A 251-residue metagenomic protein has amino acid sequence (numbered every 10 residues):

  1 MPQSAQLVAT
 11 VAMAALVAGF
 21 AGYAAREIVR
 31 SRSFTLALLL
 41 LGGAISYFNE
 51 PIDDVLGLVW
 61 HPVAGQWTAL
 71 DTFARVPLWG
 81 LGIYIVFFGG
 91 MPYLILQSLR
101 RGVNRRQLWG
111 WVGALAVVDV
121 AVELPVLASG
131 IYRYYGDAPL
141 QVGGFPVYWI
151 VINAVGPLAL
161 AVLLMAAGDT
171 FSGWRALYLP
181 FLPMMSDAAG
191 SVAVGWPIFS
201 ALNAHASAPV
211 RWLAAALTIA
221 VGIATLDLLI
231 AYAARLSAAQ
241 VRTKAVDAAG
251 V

Functional and structural regions predicted by a protein language model:
M1-V251: Aromatic-rich, lipid-facing transmembrane alpha helices and their immediate juxtamembrane interface loops in integral
